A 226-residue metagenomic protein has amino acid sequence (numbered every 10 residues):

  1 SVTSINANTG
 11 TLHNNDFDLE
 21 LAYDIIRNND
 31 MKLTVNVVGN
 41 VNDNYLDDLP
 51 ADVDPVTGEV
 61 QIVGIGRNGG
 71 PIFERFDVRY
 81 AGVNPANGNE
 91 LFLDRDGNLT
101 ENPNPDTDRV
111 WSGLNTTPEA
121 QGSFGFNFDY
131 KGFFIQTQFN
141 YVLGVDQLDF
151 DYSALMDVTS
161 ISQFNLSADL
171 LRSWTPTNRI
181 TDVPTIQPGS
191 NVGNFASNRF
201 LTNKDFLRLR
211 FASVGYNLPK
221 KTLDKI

Functional and structural regions predicted by a protein language model:
V2-I5, E20-A22, P103-S112, S162-F164 (+2 more regions): Extracytoplasmic loops and strand-loop junctions of Gram-negative outer membrane beta-barrel proteins
S4, D30-K32, N44-P50, E90 (+3 more regions): Outer-membrane beta-barrel proteins
A7-H13, F17, D24-T116: Conserved small-residue
N15-L21, A120-F126, F133, L209-V214: Hydrophobic, lipid-facing positions within transmembrane beta-strands of outer-membrane proteins
F17, N29, G132-Q136, K221-T222: Repeated loop/turn-to-beta-strand initiation elements of outer-membrane beta-barrel proteins
Y23-I25, G39-Y45, Y130-G132, F139-V145 (+2 more regions): Transmembrane beta-strands of outer-membrane beta-barrel pores
L33-V35, F124, Y130-T137: Transmembrane beta-strands of outer-membrane beta-barrel proteins
V142-I226: Extracytoplasmic gating/loop element in the C-terminal half of outer-membrane beta-barrel translocons and assembly
